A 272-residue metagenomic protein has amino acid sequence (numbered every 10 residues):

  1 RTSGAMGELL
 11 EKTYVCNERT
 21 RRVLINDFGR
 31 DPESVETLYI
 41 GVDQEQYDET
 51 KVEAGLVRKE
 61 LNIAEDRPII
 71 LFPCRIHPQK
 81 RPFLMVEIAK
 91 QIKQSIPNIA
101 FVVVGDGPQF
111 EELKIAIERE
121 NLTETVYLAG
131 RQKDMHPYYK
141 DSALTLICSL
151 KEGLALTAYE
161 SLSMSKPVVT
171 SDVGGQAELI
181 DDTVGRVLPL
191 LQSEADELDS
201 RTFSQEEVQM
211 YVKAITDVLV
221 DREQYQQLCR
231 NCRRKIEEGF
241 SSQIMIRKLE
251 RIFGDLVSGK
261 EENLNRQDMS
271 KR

Functional and structural regions predicted by a protein language model:
E8-V35, V42-Y47: A short, active-site helix/loop in glycosyltransferases that binds the activated sugar's phosphate group
D48-I63: A short helix/loop element that forms part of the nucleotide-sugar donor recognition site in Leloir-type
K59, M210, D217, Q224-G239: A short, well-ordered alpha-helix in the C-terminal region of glycosyltransferases
P68-Q91, F101, P108-K114: A conserved mid-protein helix/loop that constitutes part of the nucleotide-sugar donor-binding site
K114-G130: Nucleotide-activated donor-binding/catalytic signature segment of Leloir-type glycosyltransferases, i.e., the conserved
R131, L150: Aromatic "clamp/platform" in nucleotide-sugar-dependent glycosyltransferases that forms part of the donor/acceptor
P167-T170, I180, R186-L188: Short hydrophobic beta-strand element within catalytic cores of glycosyltransferases and related nucleotide-activated
Q192-Q226: C-terminal "capping" alpha-helix adjacent to the active site of nucleotide-linked donor transferases in cell-envelope
